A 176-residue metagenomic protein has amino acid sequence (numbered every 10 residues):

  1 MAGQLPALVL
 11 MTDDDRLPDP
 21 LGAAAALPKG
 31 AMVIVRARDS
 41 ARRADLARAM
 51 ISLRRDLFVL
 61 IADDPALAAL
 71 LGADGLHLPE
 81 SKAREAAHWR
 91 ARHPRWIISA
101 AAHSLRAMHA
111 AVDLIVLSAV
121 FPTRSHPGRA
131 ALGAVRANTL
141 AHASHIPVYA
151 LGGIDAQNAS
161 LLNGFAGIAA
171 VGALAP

Functional and structural regions predicted by a protein language model:
M1-G22, A91: N-terminal amphipathic alpha-helix/helix-capping segment at the start of soluble metabolic enzymes
M1-L5, A26, L174-P176: N-terminal ligand-binding/catalytic initiation module
Q4-P6, K29, R55, P94-R95 (+2 more regions): Residue-level preference for short coil/turn positions at secondary-structure junctions
V9-D14, A31-H109, V116-S118, R124 (+1 more regions): Catalytic beta/alpha-barrel core
L10, L78-H88, L114-R129, G133 (+1 more regions): Glycine-rich phosphate-binding active-site loops on the catalytic face of alpha/beta enzymes
P20-A24, R42, L46-M50, A107 (+2 more regions): A general structural detector for well-ordered alpha-helical segments in enzyme core domains, enriched
A26-G30, L71, A110-A111, A143 (+1 more regions): Structural motif
N138, A143-Y149: Acidic/histidine-enriched, beta-strand-rich ligand/metal-binding domains
